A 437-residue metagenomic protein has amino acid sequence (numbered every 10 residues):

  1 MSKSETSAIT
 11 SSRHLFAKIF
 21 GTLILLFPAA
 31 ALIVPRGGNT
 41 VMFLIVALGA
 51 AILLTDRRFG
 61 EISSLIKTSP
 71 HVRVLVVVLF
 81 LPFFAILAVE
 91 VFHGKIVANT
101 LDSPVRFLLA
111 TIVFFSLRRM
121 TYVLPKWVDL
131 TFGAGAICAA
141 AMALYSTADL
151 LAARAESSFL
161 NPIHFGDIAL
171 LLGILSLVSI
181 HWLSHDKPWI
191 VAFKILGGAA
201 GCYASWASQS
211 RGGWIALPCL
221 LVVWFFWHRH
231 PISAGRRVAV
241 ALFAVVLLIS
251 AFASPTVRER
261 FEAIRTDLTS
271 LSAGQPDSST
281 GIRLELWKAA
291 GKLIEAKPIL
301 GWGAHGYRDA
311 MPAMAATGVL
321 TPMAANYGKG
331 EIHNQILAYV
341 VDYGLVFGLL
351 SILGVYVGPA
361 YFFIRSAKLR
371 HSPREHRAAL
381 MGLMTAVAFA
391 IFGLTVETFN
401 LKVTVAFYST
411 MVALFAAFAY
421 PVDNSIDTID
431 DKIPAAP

Functional and structural regions predicted by a protein language model:
M1-A88, F92-K95, S116-L130, S179-A192 (+2 more regions): Transmembrane signal-anchor hairpin modules in multi-pass inner-membrane enzymes, especially those that act on
K3, F27-P28, A50, L109-A110 (+7 more regions): Alpha-helical transmembrane segments of multi-pass inner-membrane proteins
P35-M42, N99-P104, S158-L172, G212 (+2 more regions): Membrane-interface micro-motifs in multi-pass membrane enzymes
I45-A50, G354-V355, M381-P437: Transmembrane alpha-helices of multi-pass inner-membrane enzymes
V91-N99, L151-S158, W206-S208, L394-F399: Membrane-interface helix caps and helix-loop-helix hairpins in membrane proteins
Y203, A207, H228-G274, K288-A296 (+1 more regions): A membrane-periplasm/extracellular boundary helix in multi-pass inner-membrane enzymes that assemble envelope glycans
R237, D342-V387: Hydrophobic transmembrane alpha-helices and their immediate junctions
G274-K288, A296, L300-Y343, S366: Long extracytoplasmic/lumenal interhelical loops at the membrane interface of multi-pass membrane proteins
